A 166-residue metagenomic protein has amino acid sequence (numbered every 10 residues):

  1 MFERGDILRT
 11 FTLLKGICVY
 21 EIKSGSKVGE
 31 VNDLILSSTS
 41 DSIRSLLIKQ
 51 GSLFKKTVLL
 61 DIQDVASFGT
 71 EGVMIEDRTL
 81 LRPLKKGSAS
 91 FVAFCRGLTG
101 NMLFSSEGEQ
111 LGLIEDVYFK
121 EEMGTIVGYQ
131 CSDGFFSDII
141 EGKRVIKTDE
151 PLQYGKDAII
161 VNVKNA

Functional and structural regions predicted by a protein language model:
M1-A166: Peripheral interaction segments used for macromolecular assembly
